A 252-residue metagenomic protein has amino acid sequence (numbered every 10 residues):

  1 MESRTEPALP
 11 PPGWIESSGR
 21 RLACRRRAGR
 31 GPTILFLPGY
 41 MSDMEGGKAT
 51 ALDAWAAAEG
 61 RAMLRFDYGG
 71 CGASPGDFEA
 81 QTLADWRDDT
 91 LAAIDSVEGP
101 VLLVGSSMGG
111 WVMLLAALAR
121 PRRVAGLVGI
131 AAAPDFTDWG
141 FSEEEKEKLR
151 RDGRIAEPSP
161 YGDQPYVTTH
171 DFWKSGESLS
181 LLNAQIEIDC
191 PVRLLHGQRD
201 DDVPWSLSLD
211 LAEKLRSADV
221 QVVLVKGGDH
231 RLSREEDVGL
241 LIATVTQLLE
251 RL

Functional and structural regions predicted by a protein language model:
M1-A28: N-terminal cap/lid segment of alpha/beta-hydrolase-fold proteins
A8-L9, R123-V225, D229-L252: The alpha/beta-hydrolase serine catalytic core
G31-G39: Short beta-strand element of the alpha/beta-hydrolase
Y40-D53, S206: The serine-hydrolase catalytic nucleophile loop
D53-P75: Conserved alpha/beta-hydrolase
C71-V97: Catalytic nucleophile-loop/oxyanion-hole region of alpha/beta-hydrolase and closely related hydrolase-like folds
L103-G105, I130: Short beta-strand immediately N-terminal to the catalytic nucleophile in serine-hydrolase-like folds
G105-M113: Gly/Ala-rich beta-loop-alpha elbow adjacent to hydrolase catalytic centers
